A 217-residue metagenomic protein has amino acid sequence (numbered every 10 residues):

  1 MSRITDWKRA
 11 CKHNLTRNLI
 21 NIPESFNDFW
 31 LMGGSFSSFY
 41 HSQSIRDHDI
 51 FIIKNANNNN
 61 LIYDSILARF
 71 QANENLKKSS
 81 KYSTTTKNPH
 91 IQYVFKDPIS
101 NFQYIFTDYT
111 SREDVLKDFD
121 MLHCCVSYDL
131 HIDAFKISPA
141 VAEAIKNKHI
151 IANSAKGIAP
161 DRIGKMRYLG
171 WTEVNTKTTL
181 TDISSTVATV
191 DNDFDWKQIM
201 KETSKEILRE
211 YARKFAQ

Functional and structural regions predicted by a protein language model:
M1-Q217: Catalytic cores of the polymerase beta-like nucleotidyltransferase superfamily and closely associated nucleotide
